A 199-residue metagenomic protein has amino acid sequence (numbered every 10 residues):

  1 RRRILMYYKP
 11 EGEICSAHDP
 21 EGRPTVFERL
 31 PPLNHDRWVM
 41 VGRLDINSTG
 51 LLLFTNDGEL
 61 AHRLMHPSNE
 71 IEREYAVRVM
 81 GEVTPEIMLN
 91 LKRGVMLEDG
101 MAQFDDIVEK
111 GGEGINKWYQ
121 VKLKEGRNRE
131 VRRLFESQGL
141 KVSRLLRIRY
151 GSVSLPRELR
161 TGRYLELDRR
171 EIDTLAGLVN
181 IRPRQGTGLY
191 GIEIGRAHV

Functional and structural regions predicted by a protein language model:
R1-R196: Basic, flexible Lys/Arg- and Gly-enriched helix-loop patches that mediate nucleic-acid binding at interfaces with rRNA
